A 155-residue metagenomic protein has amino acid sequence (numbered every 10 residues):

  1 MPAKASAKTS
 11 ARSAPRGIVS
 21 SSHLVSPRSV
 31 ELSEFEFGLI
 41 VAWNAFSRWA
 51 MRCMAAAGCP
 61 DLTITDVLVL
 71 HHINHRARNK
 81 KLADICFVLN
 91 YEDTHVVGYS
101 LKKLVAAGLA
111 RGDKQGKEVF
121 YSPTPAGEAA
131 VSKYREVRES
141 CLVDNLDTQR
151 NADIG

Functional and structural regions predicted by a protein language model:
M1-P60: N-terminal leader segment of winged-helix/HTH proteins
G38, L68-H71, A129: Pre-recognition alpha-helix immediately N-terminal to the DNA-recognition helix within helix-turn-helix or winged-helix
I40-W43, N74, L101, T124: Generic structural concept
M51-E92: N-terminal helix-turn-helix DNA-binding core of bacterial DNA-binding proteins
D61-L62, D66-V69, N145-I154: Charge-rich, acidic-biased intrinsically disordered regions
N79-V119: Canonical helix-turn-helix DNA-binding module
K102-D153: Charged, amphipathic alpha-helical coiled-coil/dimerization segments
